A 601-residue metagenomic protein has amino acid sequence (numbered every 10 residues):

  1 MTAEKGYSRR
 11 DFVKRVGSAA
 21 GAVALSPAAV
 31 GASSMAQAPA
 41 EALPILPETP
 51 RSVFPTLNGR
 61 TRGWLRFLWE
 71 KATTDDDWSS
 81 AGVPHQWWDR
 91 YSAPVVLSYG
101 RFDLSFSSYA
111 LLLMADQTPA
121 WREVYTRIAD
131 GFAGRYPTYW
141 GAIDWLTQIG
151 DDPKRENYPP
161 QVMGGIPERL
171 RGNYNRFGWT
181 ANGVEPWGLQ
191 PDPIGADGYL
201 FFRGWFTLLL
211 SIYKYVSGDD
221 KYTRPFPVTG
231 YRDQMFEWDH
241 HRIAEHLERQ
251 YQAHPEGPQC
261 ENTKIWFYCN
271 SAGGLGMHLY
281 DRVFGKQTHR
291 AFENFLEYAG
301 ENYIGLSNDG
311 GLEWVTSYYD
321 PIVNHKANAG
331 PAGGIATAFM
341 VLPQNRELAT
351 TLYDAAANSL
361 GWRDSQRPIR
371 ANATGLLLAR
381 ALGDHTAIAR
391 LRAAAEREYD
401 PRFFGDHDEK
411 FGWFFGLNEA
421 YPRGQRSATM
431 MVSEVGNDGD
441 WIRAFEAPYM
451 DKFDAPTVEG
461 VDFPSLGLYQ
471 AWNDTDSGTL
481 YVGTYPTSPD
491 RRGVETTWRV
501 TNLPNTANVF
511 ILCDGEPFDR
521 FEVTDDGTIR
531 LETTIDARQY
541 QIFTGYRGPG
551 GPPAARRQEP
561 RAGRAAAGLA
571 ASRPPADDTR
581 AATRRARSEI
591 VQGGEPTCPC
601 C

Functional and structural regions predicted by a protein language model:
M1-D11, V16, A20-V23: N-terminal secretory signal peptides
K5-Y7, P27-L43, A565: C-terminal segment of N-terminal export signals and the immediately downstream linker at the start of the mature
E41-W88, S92, R101, S108 (+11 more regions): Terminal, non-catalytic domain-edge segments
V53, L57-L68, T118-W140, G198-W205 (+6 more regions): Extended, well-ordered alpha-helical scaffold segments
R90-D144: N-terminal carbohydrate-binding/catalytic regions of secreted carbohydrate-active enzymes
A120-I265, S271, G310-E313: Extended ligand-binding groove/face enriched in aromatic
Q234-R242, A253-R370: Extended ligand-binding clefts on enzyme/binding-domain cores
L512-R530: Solvent-exposed beta-strand/loop surfaces of large extracellular or lumenal domains
